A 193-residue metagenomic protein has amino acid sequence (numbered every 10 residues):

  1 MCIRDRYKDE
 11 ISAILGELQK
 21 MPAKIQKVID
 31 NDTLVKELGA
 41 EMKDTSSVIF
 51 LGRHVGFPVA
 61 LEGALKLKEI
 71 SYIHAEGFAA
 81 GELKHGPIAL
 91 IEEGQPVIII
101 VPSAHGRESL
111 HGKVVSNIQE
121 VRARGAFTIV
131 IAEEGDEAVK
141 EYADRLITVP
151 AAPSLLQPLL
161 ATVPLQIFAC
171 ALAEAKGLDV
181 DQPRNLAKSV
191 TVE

Functional and structural regions predicted by a protein language model:
R4-E193: A SIS-like phosphosugar-recognition module
